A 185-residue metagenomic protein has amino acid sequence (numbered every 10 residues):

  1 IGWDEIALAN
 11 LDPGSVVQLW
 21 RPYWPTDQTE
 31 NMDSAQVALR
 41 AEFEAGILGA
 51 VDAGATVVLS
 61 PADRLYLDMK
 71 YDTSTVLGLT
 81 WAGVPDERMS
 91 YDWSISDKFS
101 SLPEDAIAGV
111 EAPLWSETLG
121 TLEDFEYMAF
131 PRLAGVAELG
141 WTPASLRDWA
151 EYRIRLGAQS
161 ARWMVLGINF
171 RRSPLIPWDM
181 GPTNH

Functional and structural regions predicted by a protein language model:
I1-H185: Substrate-binding groove of N-acetylhexosamine-processing glycoside hydrolases
